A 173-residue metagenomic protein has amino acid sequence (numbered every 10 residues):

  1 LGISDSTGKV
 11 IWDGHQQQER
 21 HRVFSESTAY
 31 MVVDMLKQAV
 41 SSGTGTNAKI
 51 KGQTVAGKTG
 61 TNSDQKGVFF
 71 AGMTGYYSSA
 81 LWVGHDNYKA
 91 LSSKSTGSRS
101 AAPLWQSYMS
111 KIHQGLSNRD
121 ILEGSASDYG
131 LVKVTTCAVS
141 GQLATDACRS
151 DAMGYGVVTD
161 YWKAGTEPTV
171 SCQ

Functional and structural regions predicted by a protein language model:
L1, Y30-V33, A102: Non-catalytic, well-ordered alpha-helical scaffold segments
I3-W12, Q17-R20, V55-Q173: Soluble, non-transmembrane domains of envelope/secretory-pathway proteins that act on or interact with carbohydrate
E19-E26, Y30-Q38: His/Glu-based metal-binding/catalytic segments typifying zinc-dependent metallopeptidases
A29, G52, S78: A residue-level signal for beta-strand positions that form part of recognition/binding surfaces within mature
D34-G60: Active-site Gly/Thr loop motif
